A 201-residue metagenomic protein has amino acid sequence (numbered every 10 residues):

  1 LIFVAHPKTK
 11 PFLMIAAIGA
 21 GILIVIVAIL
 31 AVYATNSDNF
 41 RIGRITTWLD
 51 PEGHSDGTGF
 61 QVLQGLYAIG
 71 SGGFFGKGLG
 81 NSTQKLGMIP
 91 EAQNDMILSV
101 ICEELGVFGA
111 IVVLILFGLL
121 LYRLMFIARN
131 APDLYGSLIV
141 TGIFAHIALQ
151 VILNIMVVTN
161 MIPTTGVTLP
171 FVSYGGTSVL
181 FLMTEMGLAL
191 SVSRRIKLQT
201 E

Functional and structural regions predicted by a protein language model:
L1-T9, G118-A128, A189-I196: Structural signal for the C-terminal ends of transmembrane alpha-helices and the immediately following loop
F3-I15, L134-L138: Short loop segments and helix-boundary regions at transmembrane helix junctions of multi-pass inner-membrane proteins
F12-A17, I111-V112, I139-V140, L180: Hydrophobic alpha-helical transmembrane segments
I15-A110, P132-Y135: Hydrophobic, glycine- and aromatic-enriched re-entrant/interface helices and adjoining loop segments
T35-S37, Q93-I97, L121-R129, I155-M161 (+1 more regions): Transmembrane helix-loop junctions in multi-pass membrane proteins
M88, V100-E103, I143-I147, G175-S178: Transmembrane helix-bundle signature of multi-pass membrane transporters/permeases
V107-V151: Hydrophobic transmembrane alpha-helices and their immediate junctions
Q150-E201: A juxtamembrane structural motif centered on a specific transmembrane helix
